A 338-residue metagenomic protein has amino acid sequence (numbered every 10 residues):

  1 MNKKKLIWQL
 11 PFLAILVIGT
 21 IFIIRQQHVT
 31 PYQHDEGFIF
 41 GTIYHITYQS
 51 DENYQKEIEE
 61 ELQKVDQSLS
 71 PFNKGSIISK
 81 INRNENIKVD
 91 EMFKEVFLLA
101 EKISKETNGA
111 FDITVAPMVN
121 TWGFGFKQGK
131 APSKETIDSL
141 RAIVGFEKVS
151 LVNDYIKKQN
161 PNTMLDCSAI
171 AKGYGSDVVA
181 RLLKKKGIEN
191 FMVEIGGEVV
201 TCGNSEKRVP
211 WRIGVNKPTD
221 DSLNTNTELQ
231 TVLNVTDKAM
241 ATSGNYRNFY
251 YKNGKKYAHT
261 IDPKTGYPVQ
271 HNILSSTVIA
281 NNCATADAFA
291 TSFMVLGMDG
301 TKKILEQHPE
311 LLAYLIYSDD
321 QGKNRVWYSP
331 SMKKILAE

Functional and structural regions predicted by a protein language model:
N2-E338: Mature catalytic core of soluble alpha/beta enzymes
